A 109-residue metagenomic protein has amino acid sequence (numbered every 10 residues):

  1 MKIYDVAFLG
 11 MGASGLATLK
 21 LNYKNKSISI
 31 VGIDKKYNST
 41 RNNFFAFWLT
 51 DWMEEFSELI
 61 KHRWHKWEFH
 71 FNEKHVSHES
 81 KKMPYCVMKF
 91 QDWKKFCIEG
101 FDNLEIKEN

Functional and structural regions predicted by a protein language model:
M1-S14, V31-I33: Beta1/beta-strand and adjacent pyrophosphate-binding region of the FAD-binding site in flavoprotein oxidoreductases
I3, A7, W52-E54, H78: Sparse, context-dependent recognition of short Cys/His-centered cofactor- or disulfide-binding micro-motifs
I3, T18-L21, I28, I98 (+1 more regions): Hydrophobic transmembrane signal anchors and adjacent membrane-proximal interface regions, especially in viral
Y4, E58, V87: N-terminal/domain-start segments enriched in small and hydrophobic, helix-friendly residues, covering either
A7, M11-L19, Y23, P84: Small-side-chain structural scaffolding
A17, L21-K74, Q91-D92: N-terminal FAD cofactor-binding segment of flavoenzymes
E68-N109: Conserved N-terminal helical subregion
